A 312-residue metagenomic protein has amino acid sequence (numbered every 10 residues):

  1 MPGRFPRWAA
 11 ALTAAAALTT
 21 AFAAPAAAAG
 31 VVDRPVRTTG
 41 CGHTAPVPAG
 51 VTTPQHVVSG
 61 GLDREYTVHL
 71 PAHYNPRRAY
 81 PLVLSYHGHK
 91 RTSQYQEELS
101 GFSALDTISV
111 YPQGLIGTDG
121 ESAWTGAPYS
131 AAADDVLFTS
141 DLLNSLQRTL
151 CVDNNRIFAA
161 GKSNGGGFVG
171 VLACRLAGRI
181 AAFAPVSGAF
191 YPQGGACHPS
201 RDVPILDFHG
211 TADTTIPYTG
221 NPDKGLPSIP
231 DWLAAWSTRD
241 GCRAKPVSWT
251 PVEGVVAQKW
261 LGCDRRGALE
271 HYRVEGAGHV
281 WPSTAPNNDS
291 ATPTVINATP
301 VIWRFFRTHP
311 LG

Functional and structural regions predicted by a protein language model:
P2-W8, P25-Y80, A127, A160-A184 (+7 more regions): A domain-start/cap signature at the N-terminus of enzymes
A10-L18: Hydrophobic helical h-region of N-terminal Sec-dependent signal peptides in bacterial secretory/periplasmic proteins
L18-A26: C-terminal segment of classical bacterial N-terminal signal peptides
T52-T53, V57-F158, K162, G167 (+3 more regions): Serine-hydrolase catalytic machinery in alpha/beta-hydrolase-like enzymes
Q94-S100, A189-C197, E253-Q258: Alpha-helical scaffolding within the catalytic cores of extracellular/periplasmic polymer-degrading hydrolases
D207-H209, D213: Short beta-strand/loop motif that positions the catalytic acidic residue of the alpha/beta-hydrolase fold
F208, L226-P227, R239, R243-G312: C-terminal catalytic histidine-bearing segment of alpha/beta-hydrolase fold enzymes
D213-I216, H279-V280: Acidic catalytic loop of the alpha/beta-hydrolase fold
